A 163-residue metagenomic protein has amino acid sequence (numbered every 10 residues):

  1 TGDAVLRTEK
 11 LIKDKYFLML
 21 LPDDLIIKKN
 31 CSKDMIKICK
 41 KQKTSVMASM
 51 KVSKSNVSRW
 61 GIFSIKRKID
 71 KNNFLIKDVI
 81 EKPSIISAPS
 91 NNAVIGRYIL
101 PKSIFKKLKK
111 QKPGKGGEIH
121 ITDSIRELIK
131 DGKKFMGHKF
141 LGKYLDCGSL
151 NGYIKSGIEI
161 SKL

Functional and structural regions predicted by a protein language model:
T1-K66, K106-Q111: Conserved beta-loop-beta/alpha segment of the NTase-like Rossmann-fold superfamily that binds/positions NTPs
L18, I36, K40, I69-L145 (+1 more regions): Catalytic-core segments of class I nucleotidyltransferases/pyrophosphorylases that form NMP-activated intermediates
